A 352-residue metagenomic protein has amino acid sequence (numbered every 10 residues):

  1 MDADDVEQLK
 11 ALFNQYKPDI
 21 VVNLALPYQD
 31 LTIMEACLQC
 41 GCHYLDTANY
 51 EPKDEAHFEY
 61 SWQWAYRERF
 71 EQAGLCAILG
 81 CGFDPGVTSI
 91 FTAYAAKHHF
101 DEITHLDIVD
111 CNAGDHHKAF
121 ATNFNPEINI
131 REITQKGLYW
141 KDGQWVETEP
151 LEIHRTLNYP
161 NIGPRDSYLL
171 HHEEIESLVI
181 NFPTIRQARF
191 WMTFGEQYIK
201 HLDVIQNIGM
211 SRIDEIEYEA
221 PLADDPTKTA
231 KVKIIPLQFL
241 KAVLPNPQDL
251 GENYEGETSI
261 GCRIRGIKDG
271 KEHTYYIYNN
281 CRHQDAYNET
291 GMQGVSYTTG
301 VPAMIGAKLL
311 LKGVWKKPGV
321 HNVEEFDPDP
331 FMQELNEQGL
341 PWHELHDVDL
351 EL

Functional and structural regions predicted by a protein language model:
M1-P18, A25, Q29: Conserved Rossmann-fold cofactor-binding substructure of NAD(P)-dependent oxidoreductases
F13, I33-C37, F70, L335: A generic structural signal for well-ordered alpha-helical segments
L26-P27, A36-E59: ADP-ribose/adenylate-binding Rossmann-like module
A48-C76: Rossmann-fold NAD(P)-binding glycine/threonine-rich loop
Y66-A113, A307: Adenosine-phosphate binding glycine-rich loop
K97-L352: C-terminal catalytic/substrate-binding lobe primarily of soluble NAD(P)-dependent oxidoreductases
